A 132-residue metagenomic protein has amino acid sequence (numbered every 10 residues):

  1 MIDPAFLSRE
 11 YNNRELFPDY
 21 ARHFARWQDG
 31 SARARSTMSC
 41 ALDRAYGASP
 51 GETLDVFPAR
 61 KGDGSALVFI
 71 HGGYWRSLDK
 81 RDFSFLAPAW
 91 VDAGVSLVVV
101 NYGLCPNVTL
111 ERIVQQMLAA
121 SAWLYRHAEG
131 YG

Functional and structural regions predicted by a protein language model:
M1-D3: Basic/polar N-terminal segments that are highly enriched at the extreme N-terminus, encompassing both cleavable
F6-G62: N-terminal cap/lid segment of alpha/beta-hydrolase-fold proteins
R60, P88-D92: Short glycine/proline-enriched loop/turn "hinge" motifs that connect secondary-structure elements and lie
G62, W75, C105: Glycine-/small-residue-rich active-site loops that bind phosphorylated ligands and cofactors
D63-G73: Short beta-strand element of the alpha/beta-hydrolase
A66, V91-V98, G103: A fold-wide structural signal in alpha/beta-hydrolase
L78-L86, V98-G132: Catalytic nucleophile-loop/oxyanion-hole region of alpha/beta-hydrolase and closely related hydrolase-like folds
